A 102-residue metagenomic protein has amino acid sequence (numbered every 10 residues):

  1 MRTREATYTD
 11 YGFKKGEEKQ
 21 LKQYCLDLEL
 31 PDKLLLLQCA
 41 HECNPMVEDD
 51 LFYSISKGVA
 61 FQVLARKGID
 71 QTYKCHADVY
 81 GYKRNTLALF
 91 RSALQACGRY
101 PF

Functional and structural regions predicted by a protein language model:
M1-C43, Y73, D78, L94-F102: N-terminal interaction/assembly modules
L34-L37, I55, V59, F90: Extended low-polarity, hydrophobic cluster-rich segments
E42-L64: Short amphipathic alpha helix immediately N-terminal
Q62-V63, R91, G98: Short linear functional motifs in flexible/disordered or boundary regions
A65-N85: Short, basic interhelical loop/turn and adjoining N-cap of the next helix at nucleic-acid- or acidic-partner-contacting
G81-R84, A88-Q95: Residue-level detection of the helix-turn-helix DNA-binding "recognition helix"
